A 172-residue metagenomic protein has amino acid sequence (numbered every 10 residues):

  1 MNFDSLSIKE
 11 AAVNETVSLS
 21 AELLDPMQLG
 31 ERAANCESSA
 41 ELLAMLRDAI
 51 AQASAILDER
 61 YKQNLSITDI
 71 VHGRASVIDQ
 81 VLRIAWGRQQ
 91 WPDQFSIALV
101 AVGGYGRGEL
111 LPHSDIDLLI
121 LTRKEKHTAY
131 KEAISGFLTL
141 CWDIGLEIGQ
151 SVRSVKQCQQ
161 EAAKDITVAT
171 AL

Functional and structural regions predicted by a protein language model:
M1-F95, H113: N-terminal regions immediately upstream of nucleotidyltransferase
L43-A53, V102-G108, R153-K156, L172: Short, functional N-terminal and low-complexity linear motifs
Q63-N64, I70, A98, G103-G106 (+1 more regions): Preference for short coil/turn "hinge" residues that link or interrupt alpha-helices
N64, G108, H113, A169-A171: Surface-exposed loop/turn and secondary-structure junction residues enriched for glycine/proline
T68, A75-R83, Q89-W91, K131-L172: Conserved catalytic core of two-metal-ion nucleotidyltransferases
D79, R83-K131: Active-site nucleotide-donor binding segment shared across nucleotidyl transfer reactions
